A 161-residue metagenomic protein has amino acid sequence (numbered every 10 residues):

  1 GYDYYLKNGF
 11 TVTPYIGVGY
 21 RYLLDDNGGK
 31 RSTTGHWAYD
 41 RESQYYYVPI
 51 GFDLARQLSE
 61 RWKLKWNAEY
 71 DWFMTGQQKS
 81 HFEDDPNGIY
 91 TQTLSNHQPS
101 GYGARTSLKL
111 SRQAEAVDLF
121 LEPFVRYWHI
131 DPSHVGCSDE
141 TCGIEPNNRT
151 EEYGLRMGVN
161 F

Functional and structural regions predicted by a protein language model:
G1, K30-R41, Q78-Q98, S138-N147: Extracellular loop and loop/strand-boundary signature of outer-membrane beta-barrel proteins
G1-G51: Outer-membrane pore/translocation modules
Y4, V18-D26, R56, Y70-G76 (+2 more regions): Transmembrane beta-strands of outer-membrane beta-barrel pores
Y5-G9, Q57-R61, Q113-V117: Outer-membrane beta-barrel channels and translocator barrels
T11, Y22-R31, R41, F73-E83 (+1 more regions): Outer-membrane beta-barrel proteins
T11-T13, D53, K63, N67 (+1 more regions): Membrane-spanning beta-strand positions in outer-membrane beta-barrel proteins
Y15, Y47-P49, L58, D71-F73 (+2 more regions): Residue-level detection of beta-strand scaffold positions
W66, Y90, L94-F161: Predominantly the C-terminal beta-signal and adjacent terminal strand-loop region of outer-membrane beta-barrel
